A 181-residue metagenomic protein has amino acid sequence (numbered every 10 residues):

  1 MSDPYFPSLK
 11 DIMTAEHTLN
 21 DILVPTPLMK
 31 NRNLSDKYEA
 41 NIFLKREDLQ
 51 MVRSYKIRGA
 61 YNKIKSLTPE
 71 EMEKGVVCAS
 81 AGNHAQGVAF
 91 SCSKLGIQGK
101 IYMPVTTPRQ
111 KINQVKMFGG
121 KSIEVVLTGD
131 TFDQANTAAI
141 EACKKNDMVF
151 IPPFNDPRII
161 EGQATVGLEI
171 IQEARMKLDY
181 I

Functional and structural regions predicted by a protein language model:
M1-I181: PLP-dependent amino-acid enzyme catalytic core
